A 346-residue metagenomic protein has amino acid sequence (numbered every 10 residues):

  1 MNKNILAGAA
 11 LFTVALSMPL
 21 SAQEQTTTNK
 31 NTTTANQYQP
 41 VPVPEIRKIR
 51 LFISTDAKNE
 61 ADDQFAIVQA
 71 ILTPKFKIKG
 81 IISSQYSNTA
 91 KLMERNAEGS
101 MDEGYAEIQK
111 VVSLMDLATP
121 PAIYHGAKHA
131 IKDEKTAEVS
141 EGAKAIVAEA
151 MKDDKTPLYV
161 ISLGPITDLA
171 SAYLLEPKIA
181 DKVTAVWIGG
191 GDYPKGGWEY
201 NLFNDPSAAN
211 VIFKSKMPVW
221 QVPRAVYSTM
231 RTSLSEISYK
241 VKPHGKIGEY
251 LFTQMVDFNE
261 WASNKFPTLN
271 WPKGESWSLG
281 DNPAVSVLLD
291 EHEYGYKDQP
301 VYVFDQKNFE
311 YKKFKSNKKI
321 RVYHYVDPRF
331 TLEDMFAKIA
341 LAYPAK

Functional and structural regions predicted by a protein language model:
M1-G8: Bacterial N-terminal signal peptides that target proteins for export
A9-S17: Bacterial N-terminal signal peptides
Q23-K346: N-terminal acidic, glycine/proline-rich low-complexity segments
